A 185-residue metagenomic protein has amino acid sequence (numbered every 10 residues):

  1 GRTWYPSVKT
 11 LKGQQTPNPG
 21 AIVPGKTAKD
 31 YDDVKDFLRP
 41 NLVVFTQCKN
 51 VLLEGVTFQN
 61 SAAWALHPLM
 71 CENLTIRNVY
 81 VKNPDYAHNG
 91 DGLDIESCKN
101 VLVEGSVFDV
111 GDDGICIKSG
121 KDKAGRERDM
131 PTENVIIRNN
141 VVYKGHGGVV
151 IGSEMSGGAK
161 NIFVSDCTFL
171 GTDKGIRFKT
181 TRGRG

Functional and structural regions predicted by a protein language model:
G1-G185: Extracellular/periplasmic carbohydrate-active domains that bind, remodel, or depolymerize complex polysaccharides
